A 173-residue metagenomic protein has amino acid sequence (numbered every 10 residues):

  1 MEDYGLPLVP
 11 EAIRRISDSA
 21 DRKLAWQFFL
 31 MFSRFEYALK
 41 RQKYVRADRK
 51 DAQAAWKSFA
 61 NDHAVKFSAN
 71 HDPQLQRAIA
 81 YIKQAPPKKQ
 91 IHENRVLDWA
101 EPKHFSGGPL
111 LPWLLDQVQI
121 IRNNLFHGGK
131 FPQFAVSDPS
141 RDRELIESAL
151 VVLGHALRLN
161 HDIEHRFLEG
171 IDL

Functional and structural regions predicted by a protein language model:
M1-Q117, R166-L173: Amphipathic alpha-helical interface elements
R14-A20, F134-R143: Short helix/strand-bridging catalytic loops that position acidic/His residues to coordinate divalent metals and engage
F28, L115-V118, P139-D142, I146: Hydrophobic packing residues in well-ordered alpha-helices of helical domains and bundles
Y37-K40, Y44, N123-F131, G154-H165: Charged/polar positions within long, soluble alpha-helices
L111-F134: Histidine-centered, metal-coordinating catalytic motifs and their short helical/loop contexts
R141-I171: Amphipathic, Lys/Arg-enriched alpha-helical patches that create a basic surface for binding polyanionic ligands
